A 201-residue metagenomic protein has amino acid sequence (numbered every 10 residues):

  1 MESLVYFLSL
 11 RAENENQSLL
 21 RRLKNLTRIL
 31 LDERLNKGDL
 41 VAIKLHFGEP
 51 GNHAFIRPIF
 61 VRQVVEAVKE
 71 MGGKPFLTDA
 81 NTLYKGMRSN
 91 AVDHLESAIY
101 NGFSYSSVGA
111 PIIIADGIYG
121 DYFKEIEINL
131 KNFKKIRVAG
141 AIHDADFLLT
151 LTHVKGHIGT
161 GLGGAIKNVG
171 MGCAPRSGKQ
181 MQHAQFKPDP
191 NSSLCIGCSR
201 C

Functional and structural regions predicted by a protein language model:
M1-R200: N-terminal and secondary-structure boundary signal
